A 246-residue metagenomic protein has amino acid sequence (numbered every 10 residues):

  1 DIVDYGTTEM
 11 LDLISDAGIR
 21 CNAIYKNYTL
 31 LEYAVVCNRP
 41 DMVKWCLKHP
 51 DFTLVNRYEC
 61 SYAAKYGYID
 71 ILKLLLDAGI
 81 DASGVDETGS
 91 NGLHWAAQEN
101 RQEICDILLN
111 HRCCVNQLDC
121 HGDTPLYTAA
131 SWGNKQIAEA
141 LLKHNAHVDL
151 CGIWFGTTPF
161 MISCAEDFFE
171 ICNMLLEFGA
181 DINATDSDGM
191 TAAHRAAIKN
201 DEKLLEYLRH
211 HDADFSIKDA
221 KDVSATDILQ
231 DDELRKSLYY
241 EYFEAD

Functional and structural regions predicted by a protein language model:
D1-G6, Y33-R39, Y62-Y68, W95-R101 (+4 more regions): Ankyrin repeat A-helix N-terminal signature
E9-M10, D41-M42, D70-I71, E103-I104 (+4 more regions): Conserved ankyrin/ankyrin-like repeat signature
L13-I19, W45-F52, L74-D81, D106-C114 (+4 more regions): Ankyrin repeat domain, specifically the short helix-to-loop turn at the C-terminus of the second helix of each repeat
N22-A23, L54-N56, G84-V85, Q117-L118 (+3 more regions): Ankyrin repeat boundary signal
N27, N56, G89, G122 (+3 more regions): Start-of-repeat signature of ankyrin repeats
C120-D123, Y127-E139, K143, H147-I171 (+1 more regions): Eukaryotic tandem repeat interaction scaffolds
A165-K221: Ankyrin-repeat and related helical/solenoid repeat scaffolds used for protein-protein interactions
F178, H210-D246: Ankyrin-repeat-protein effector appendages
